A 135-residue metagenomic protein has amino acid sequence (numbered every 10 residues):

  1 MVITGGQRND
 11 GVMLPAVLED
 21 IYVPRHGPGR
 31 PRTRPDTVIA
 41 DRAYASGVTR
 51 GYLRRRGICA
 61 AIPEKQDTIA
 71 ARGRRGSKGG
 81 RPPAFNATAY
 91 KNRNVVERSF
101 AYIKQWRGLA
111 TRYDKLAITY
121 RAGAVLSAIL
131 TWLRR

Functional and structural regions predicted by a protein language model:
V2-P28: Active-site beta-loop-alpha junctions of metal-dependent nucleic acid enzymes, especially the RNase H-like/DDE
G6-N9, A45, A117-I118: Short, contiguous, pocket-lining structural segments that sit at or immediately flank catalytic/ligand-binding sites
D10, N92, A122: Hydrophobic (often cysteine-bearing) scaffold residues that line and stabilize catalytic clefts of nucleotide/cofactor
M13, V95, V125: Charged catalytic carboxylate motif
H26-L116: Helix-centered, glycine/charged polyanion-binding patches within enzymatic domains that contact phosphate-containing
I103, Y120-L130: Charged alpha-helix within mobile-element recombinases
R107-G108, I129-R135: Short helix-capping/linker segments at secondary-structure and domain boundaries
